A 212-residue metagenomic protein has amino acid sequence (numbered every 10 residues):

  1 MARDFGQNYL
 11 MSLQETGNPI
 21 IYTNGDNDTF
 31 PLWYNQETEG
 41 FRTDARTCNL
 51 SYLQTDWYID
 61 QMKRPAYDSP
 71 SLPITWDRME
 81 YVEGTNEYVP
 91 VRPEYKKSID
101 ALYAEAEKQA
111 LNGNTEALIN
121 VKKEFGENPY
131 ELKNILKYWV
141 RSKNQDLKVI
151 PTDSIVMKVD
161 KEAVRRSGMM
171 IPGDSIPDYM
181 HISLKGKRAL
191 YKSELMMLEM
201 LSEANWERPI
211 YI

Functional and structural regions predicted by a protein language model:
M1-N18, N35-I212: ER/secretory pathway lumenal C-terminal domains and tails of membrane proteins involved in glycoprotein biogenesis
Y22-D26, L50-S51: Short His-Asn-centered micro-motif
N24-T29, Y211: Short beta-strand and adjacent turn/loop elements
F30-Y34: Phosphate- and divalent-cation-binding pockets in alpha/beta enzyme and binding domains that engage nucleotide-derived
